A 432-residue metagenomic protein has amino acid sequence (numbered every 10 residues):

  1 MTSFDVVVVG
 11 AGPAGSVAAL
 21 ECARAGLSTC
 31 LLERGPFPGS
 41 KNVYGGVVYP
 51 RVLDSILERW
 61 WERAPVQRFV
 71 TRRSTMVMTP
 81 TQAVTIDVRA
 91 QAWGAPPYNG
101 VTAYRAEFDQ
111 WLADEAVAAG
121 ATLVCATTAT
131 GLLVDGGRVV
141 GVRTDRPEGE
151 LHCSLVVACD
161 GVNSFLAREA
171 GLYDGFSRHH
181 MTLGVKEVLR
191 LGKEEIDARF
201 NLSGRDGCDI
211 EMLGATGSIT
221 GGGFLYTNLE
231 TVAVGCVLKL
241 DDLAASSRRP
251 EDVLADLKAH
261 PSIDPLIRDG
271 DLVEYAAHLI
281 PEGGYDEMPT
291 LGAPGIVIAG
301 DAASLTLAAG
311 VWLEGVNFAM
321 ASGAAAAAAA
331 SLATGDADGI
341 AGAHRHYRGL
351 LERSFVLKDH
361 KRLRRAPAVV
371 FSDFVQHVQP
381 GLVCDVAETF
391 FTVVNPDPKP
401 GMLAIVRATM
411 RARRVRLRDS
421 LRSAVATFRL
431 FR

Functional and structural regions predicted by a protein language model:
F4-C30: N-terminal Rossmann-like FAD-binding beta1-loop-alpha1 element of flavoenzymes
A14, F37, N163: Conserved Rossmann-like nucleotide-cofactor binding loop
G35-T81: N-terminal FAD cofactor-binding segment of flavoenzymes
G94-D114, A244-R248: Short beta-strand to alpha-helix junction loop
E115-S262: Predominantly flavin-linked oxidoreductase catalytic cores and closely associated redox partners
T216-I219, L229, D242-A324, G339-A341 (+2 more regions): FAD/FMN-dependent oxidoreductases across multiple families
A325-Q376: Active-site-proximal substrate-binding core of FAD-dependent oxidoreductases
V369-R432: C-terminal auxiliary extensions adjacent to catalytic cores
